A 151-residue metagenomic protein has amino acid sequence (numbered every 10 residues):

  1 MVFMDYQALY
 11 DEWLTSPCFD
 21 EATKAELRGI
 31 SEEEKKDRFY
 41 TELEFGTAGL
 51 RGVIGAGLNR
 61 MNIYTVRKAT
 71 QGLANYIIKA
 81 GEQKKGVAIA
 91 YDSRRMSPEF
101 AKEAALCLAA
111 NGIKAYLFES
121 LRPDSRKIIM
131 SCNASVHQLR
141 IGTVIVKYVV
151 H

Functional and structural regions predicted by a protein language model:
M1-F3: Short, Lys/Arg-enriched N-terminal segments with co-localized hydrophobic residues within the first ~10-30 amino acids
D5-A104: An N-terminal, well-structured beta->alpha segment
D11-W13, E82-V144: Ferredoxin-reductase
H151: Metal-dependent DNA phosphodiester-chemistry modules and their immediately adjacent helices/loops in DNA-processing
